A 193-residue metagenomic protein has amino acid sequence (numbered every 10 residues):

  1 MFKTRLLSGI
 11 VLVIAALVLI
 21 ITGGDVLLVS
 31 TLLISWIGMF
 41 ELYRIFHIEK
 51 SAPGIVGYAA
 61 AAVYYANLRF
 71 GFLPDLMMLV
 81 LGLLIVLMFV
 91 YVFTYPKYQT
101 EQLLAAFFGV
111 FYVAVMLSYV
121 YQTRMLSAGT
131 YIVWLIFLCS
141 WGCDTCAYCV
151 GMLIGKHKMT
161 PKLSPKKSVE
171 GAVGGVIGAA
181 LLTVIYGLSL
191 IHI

Functional and structural regions predicted by a protein language model:
F2-L190: Membrane-embedded alpha-helical bundles of polytopic integral membrane proteins
